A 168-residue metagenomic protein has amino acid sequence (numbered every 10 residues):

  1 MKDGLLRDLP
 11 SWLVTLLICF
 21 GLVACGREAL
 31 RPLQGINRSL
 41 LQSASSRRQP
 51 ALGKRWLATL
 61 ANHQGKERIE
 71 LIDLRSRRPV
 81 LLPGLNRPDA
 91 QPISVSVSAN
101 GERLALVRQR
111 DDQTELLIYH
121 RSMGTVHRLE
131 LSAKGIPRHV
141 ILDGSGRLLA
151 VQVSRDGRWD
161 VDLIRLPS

Functional and structural regions predicted by a protein language model:
K2-L5, A24-S168: Sequence signature of WD/YWTD-type beta-propeller architectures
K2-V14: Bacterial N-terminal signal peptides that target proteins for export
L17-C25: Hydrophobic h-region of N-terminal signal peptides that target proteins for export in Gram-negative bacteria
